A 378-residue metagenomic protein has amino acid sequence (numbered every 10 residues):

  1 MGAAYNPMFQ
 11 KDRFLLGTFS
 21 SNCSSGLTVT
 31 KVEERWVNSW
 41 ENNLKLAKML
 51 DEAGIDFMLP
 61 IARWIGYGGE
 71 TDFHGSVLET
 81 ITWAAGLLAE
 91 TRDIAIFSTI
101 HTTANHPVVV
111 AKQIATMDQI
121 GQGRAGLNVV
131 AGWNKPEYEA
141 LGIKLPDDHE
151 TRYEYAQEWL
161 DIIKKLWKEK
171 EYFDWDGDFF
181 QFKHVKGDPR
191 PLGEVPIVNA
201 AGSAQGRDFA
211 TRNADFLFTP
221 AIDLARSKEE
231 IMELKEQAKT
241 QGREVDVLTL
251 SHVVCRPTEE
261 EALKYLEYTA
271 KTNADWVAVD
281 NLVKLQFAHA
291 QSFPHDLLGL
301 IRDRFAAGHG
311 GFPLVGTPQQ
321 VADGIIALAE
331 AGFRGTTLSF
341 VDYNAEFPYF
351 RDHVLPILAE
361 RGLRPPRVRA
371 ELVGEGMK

Functional and structural regions predicted by a protein language model:
M1-E90, E150, R190-V195: N-terminal beta1-alpha1-beta2 module of alpha/beta enzyme domains
G2-N22, M49, H149-G193, I222-E330 (+1 more regions): An alpha-helical appendage that flanks or caps ligand/catalytic pockets
G2-Y5, G17, V32-E33, L87-R92 (+6 more regions): Hydrophobic, small-residue-rich alpha-helical packing segments that form membrane-like cores
F9-K11, K48-E52, A84-R92, I114 (+5 more regions): Acidic (Asp/Glu)-rich catalytic clusters
L16, L50, G54, L87 (+8 more regions): Conserved, mostly hydrophobic/aromatic
L16-T18, M58-P60, I96-S98, A125-V129 (+4 more regions): Hydrophobic faces of well-ordered beta-strands that scaffold small-molecule active sites in alpha/beta enzyme cores
L27-E41, T99-V108, K144-P146, P191-A204 (+2 more regions): Active-site mouth loops of central-metabolism enzymes
T71-F97, Y155-Q157, Q241, F350-P366: Alpha-helix-loop-beta-strand connector modules within alpha/beta enzyme cores
